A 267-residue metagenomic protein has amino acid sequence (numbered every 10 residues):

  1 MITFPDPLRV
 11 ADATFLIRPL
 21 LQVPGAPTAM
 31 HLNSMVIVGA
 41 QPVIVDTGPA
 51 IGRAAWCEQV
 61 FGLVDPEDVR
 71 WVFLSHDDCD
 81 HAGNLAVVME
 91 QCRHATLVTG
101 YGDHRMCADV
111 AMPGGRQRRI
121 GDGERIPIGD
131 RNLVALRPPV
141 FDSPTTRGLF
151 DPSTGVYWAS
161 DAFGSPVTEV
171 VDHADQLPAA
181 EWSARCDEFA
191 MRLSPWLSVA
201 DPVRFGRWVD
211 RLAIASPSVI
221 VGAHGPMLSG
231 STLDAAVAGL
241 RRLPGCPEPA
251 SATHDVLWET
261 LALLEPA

Functional and structural regions predicted by a protein language model:
M1-T3, S229-A267: C-terminal regulatory/interaction regions
F4-V64, G148-A159: Conserved beta-strand hairpin/beta-sheet module of binuclear metal-dependent hydrolase folds, prominently
R9, A95-T146, A200, R204-R207: Metallo-beta-lactamase
L20-A26, G48-A50, F73-H76, L133-P139 (+1 more regions): Short, flexible loop segments at the rims of nucleotide/cofactor-binding pockets, characterized by
V45-T47, V69-D77, L97-Y101, Y157-D161 (+2 more regions): Active-site neighborhood of phospho(di)ester-bond hydrolases with catalytic His/Asp-centered motifs
P49-A50, C79, G164, M227: Short, glycine/acidic-enriched loop or turn micro-motifs at the edges of active sites
G52-V98: Active-site metal-binding motif and surrounding structural segment of the metallo-beta-lactamase
P139-G222, P226-S231, R241-P244: Metallo-beta-lactamase
